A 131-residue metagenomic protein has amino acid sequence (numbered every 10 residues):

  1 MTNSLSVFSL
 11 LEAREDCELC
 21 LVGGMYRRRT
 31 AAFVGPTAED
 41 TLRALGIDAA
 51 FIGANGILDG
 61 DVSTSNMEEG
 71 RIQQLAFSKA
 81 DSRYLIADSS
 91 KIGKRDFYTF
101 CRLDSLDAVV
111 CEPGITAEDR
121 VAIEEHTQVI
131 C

Functional and structural regions predicted by a protein language model:
M1-T2: Catalytic beta/alpha-barrel core
S6-C131: Conserved phosphate- and dinucleotide-binding cores of soluble alpha/beta proteins, encompassing both enzyme active
